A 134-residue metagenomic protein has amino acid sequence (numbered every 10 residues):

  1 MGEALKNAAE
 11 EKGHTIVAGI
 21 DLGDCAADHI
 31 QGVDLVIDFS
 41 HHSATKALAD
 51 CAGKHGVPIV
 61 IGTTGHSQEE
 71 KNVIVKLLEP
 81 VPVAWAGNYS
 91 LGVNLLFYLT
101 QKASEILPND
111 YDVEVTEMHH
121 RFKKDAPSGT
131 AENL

Functional and structural regions predicted by a protein language model:
G2-E3, K46: Residues forming the Rossmann-fold NAD(P)(H) cofactor-binding site
E3, A8-A27: NAD(P)-binding Rossmann-fold cofactor-contacting core
E10, H14-T15, E79, E105-N109: Generic secondary-structure signature for well-ordered alpha-helical cores
T15, L35, P58, P82 (+1 more regions): Residue-level detector of anion-binding/catalytic polar loops
L22, F39, M118-H120: Generic detector of well-ordered alpha-helical packing
H29-I37, G53-I59: Short acidic/histidine-rich motifs immediately flanking catalytic phosphotransfer sites in two-component signaling
S43-D50, K54-H55, T63-W85, L91-A103: Rossmann-fold NAD(P)-binding glycine/threonine-rich loop
N88-L91, L95-L134: Conserved anion/nucleotide-ligand pocket segment
